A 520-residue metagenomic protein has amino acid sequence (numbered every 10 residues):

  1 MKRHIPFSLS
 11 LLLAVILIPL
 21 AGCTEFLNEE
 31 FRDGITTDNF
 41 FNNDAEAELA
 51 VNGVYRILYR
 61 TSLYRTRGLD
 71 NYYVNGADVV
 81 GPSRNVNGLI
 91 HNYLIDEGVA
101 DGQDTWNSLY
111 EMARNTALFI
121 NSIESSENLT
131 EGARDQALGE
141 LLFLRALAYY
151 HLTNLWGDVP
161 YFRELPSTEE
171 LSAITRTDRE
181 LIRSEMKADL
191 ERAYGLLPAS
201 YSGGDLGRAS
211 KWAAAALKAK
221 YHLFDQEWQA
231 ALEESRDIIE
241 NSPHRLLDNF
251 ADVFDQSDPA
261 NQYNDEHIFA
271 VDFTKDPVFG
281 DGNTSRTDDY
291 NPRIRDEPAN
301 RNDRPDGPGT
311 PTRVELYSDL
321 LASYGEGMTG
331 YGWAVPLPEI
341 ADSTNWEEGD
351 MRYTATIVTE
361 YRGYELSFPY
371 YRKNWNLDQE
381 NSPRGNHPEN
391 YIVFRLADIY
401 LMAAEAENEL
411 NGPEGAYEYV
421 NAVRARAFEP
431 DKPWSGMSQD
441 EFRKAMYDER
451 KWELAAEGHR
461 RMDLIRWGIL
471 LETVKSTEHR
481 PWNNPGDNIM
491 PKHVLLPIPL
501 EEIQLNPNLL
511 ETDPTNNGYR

Functional and structural regions predicted by a protein language model:
L17-A45, M186, A219, F269 (+4 more regions): Bacterial Sec-dependent N-terminal signal peptides
C23-G68, I503-R520: Membrane-proximal, proline-rich intrinsically disordered regions
D38, R65-P82, V159-L165, P198-R295 (+4 more regions): Short, surface-exposed recognition loops and adjoining beta-strand edges that mediate ligand/DNA contacts, enriched
N43, E48-N52, R56-S62, R84-W156 (+6 more regions): Conserved, well-structured interaction surfaces
A45, S62, N85-L94, G98-N107 (+4 more regions): Elongated scaffold/linker segments in the mid-to-C-terminal portions of large proteins
